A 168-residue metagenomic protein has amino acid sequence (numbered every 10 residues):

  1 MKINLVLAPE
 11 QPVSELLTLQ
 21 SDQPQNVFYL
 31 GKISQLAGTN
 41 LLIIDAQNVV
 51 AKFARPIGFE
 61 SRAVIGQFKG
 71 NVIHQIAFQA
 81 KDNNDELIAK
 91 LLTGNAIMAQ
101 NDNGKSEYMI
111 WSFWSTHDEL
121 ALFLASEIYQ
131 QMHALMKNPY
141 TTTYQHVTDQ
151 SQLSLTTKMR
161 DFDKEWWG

Functional and structural regions predicted by a protein language model:
M1-I97, N101-G104, A121-L122, P139-G168: Short S/T/G/P-rich N-terminal loop/turn motif that feeds into the first structured element of a domain
Q79, W111-F113: Short hydrophobic/aromatic beta-strand micro-patches that form the beta-sheet surface supporting nucleotide- or nucleic
K105-M109: Short, surface-exposed coil-to-beta transition loops
S115-H117: Short loop-to-helix capping motifs
A125: Helical (often loop-to-helix) elements that flank the catalytic cores of nucleotide-handling enzymes
Y129-A134: A common structural junction motif
